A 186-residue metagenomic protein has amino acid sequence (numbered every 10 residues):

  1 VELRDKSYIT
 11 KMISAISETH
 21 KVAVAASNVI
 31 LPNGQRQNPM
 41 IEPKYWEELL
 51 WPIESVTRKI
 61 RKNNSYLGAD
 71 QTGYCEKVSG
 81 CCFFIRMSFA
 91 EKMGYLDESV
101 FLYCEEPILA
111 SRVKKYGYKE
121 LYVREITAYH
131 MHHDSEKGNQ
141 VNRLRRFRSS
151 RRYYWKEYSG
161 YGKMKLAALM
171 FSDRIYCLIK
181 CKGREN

Functional and structural regions predicted by a protein language model:
E2-M40: Conserved donor NDP-sugar-binding/catalytic core segment of glycosyltransferases
K6, P39, K92-M93, Y103 (+2 more regions): Residues that scaffold the ATP/ADP-binding catalytic core of kinase and kinase-like folds
M40-W46, N139-V141: Short, hinge-like loop/turn segments at secondary-structure boundaries
K44-E76: Short, flexible, basic/aromatic active-site loop/helix in glycosyltransferases
G68-Q71, E76-T127: A short, conserved alpha-helix in the catalytic core of glycosyltransferases
V100-F101, K115-Y122, Y129-S150: Nucleotide-sugar-dependent glycosyltransferase catalytic core
N139-N186: Non-catalytic, C-terminal membrane-associated alpha-helical segments of glycosyltransferases
